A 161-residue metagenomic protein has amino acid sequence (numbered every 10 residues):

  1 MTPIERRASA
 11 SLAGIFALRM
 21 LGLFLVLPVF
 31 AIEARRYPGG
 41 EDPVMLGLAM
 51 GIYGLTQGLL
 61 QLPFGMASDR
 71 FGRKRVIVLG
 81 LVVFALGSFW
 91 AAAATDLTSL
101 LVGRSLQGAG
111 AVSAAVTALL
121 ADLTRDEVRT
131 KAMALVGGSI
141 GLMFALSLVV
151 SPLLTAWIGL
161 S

Functional and structural regions predicted by a protein language model:
E5-G54: Helix-loop boundary and gating motifs at the non-cytosolic
A17, G87, T98-A111: Hydrophobic core of transmembrane alpha-helices in multi-pass small-molecule transporters, especially MFS/SLC-type
A34-R35, A67-S68, L153-I158: Interfacial helix-cap and linker-helix signal at transmembrane-aqueous boundaries of multi-pass secondary transporters
M50, G54, L81, M133-G141: Small-residue-rich transmembrane alpha-helices and their cytosolic helix-loop interfaces in multi-pass secondary
G54-L62, F144-A145: Residue-level signature of mid-helix packing/kink "hotspots" within the transmembrane helices of 12-pass Major
L59-T95: Conserved MFS/SLC helix-loop-helix module at the cytosolic interface between two early adjacent transmembrane helices
G103-G141: Cytoplasmic helix-loop-helix junction between adjacent transmembrane helices in 12-TM secondary transporters
V136-S161: Helix-loop-helix hairpin linking two adjacent transmembrane segments in secondary transporters
